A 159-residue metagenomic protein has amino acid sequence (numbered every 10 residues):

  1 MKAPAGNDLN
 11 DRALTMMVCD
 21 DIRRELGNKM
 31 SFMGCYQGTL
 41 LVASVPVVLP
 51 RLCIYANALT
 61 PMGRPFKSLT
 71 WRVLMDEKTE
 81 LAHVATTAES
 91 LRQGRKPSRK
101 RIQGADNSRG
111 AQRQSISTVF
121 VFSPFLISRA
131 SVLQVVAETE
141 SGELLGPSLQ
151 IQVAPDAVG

Functional and structural regions predicted by a protein language model:
K2-S128, V136-E138, E143-G159: Contiguous segments within soluble domain cores/interaction surfaces
